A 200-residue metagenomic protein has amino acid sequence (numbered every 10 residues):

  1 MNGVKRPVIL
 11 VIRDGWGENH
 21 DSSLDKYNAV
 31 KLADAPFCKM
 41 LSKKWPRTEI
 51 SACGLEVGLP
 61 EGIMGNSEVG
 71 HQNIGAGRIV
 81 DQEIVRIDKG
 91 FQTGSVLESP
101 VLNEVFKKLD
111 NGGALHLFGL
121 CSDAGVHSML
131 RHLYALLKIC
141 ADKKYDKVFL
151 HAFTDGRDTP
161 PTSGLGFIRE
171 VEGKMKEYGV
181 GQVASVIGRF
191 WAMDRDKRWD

Functional and structural regions predicted by a protein language model:
N2-I9, G17-F190: Active-site nucleophile/metal-coordination loop of metallo-enzymes that catalyze phosphate/sulfate and related
R195-D200: C-terminal "exit" segments of structured domains
